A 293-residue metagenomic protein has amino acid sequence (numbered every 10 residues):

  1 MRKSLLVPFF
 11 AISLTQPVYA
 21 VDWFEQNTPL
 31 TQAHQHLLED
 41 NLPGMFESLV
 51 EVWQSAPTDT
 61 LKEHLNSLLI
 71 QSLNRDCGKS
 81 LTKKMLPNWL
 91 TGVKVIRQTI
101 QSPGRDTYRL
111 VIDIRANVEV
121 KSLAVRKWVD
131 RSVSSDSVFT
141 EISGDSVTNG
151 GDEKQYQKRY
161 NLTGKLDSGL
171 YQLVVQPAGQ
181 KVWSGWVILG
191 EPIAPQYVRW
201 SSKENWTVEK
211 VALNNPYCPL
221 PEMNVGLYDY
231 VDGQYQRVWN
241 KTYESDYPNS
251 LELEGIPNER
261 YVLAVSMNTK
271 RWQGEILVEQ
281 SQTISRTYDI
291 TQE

Functional and structural regions predicted by a protein language model:
V18-P87: Alpha-helical protein-protein interaction scaffolds
E25-N41, G233-E293: Hydrophilic extracytoplasmic domains
M85-V118, Y197-P219: Contiguous beta-strand segments within globular domains
D113-S143, N215-V238: Extended low-complexity, serine/threonine- and proline-enriched intrinsically disordered segments
I142-Y160, Y243-S250: Aromatic sugar-binding surface patches on proteins that engage polysaccharides or sugar-phosphate polymers
L166, Q176-V187, N268-E279: Short acidic/polar inter-strand loop motif in beta-rich domains
D167-V174, P257-E259: A glycine-anchored, Pro-Gly-centered beta-turn/N-cap motif
W186-K210, S285-E293: Low-complexity, Pro/Ser/Thr- and charge-rich linker/hinge segments at domain boundaries
